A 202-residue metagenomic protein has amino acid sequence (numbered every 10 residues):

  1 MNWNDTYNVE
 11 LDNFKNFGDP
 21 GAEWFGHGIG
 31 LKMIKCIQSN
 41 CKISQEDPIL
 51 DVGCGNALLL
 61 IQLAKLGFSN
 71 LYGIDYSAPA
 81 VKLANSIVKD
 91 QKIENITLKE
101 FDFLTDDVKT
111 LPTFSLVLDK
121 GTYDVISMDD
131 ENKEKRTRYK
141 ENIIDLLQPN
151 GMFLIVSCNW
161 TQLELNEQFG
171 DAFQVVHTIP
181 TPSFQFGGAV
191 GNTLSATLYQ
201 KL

Functional and structural regions predicted by a protein language model:
M1-D19, G28: N-terminal, positively charged/glycine-rich alpha-helical extensions of SAM-dependent methyltransferases
E23-Q45: Conserved alpha-helix/loop element of class I SAM-dependent methyltransferases that forms part of the SAM/SAH-binding
L50, G55-D106: Class I SAM-dependent methyltransferase SAM/SAH-binding core
L104, V108-V117: A short acidic, Gly/Pro-enriched loop at the edge of an enzyme's catalytic core that lines a small-molecule cofactor
S115-K133: A short SAM/SAH-binding and catalytic strip from SAM-dependent methyltransferases
K133-P149: A short glycine-rich, Lys/Arg-flanked "PGG" loop and its adjoining helix->strand segment in the class I
N150-S157: Conserved beta-strand signature within the Rossmann-like core of class I S-adenosyl-L-methionine
Q162-L202: Class I S-adenosyl-L-methionine
